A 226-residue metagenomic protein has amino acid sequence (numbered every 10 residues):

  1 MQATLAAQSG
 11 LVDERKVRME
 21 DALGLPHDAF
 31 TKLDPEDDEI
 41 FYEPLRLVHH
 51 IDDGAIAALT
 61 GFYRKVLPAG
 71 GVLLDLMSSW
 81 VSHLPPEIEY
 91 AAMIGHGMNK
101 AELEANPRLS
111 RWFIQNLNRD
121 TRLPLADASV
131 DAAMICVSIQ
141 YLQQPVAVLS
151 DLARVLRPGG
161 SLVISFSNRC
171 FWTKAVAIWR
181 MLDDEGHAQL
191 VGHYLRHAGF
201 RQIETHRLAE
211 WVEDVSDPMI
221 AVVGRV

Functional and structural regions predicted by a protein language model:
L5, V12, K16-A69: Class I SAM-dependent methyltransferase Rossmann-like catalytic core, especially the SAM/SAH-binding loop
G54, A58-G61, K65-P124: Class I SAM-dependent methyltransferase SAM/SAH-binding core
A58, L182-T205: Short alpha-helix
D131-V146: A short SAM/SAH-binding and catalytic strip from SAM-dependent methyltransferases
V146-S161: A short glycine-rich, Lys/Arg-flanked "PGG" loop and its adjoining helix->strand segment in the class I
S161-G192: Conserved class I S-adenosyl-L-methionine
A198-R201, L208-V226: Core SAM-dependent methyltransferase catalytic element
